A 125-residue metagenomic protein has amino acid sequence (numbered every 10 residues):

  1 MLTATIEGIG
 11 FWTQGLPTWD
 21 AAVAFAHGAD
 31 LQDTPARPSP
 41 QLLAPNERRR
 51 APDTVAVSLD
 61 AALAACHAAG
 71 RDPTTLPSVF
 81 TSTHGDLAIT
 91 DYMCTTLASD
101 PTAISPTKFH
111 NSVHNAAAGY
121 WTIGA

Functional and structural regions predicted by a protein language model:
M1-A125: Conserved "HGTGT" condensation-loop signature of ketosynthase/thiolase-family condensing enzymes that catalyze
